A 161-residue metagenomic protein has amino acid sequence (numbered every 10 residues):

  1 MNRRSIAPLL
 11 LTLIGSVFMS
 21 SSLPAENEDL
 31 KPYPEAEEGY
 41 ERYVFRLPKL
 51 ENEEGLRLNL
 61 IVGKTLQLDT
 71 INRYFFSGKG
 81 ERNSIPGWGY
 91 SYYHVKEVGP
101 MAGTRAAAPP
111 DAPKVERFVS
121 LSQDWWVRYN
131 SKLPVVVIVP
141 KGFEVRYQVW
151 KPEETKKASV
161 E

Functional and structural regions predicted by a protein language model:
M1-R4: N-terminal secretory signal peptides that target proteins for export/translocation
P8-F18: Bacterial N-terminal signal peptides
L23-D69: N-terminal export/targeting and maturation segments
E37-G39, N52-E54, G87, Y129-S131 (+1 more regions): Solvent-exposed loop and beta-edge segments used for protein-protein assembly and interaction
R42-R46, S91-V95, V127: Generic recognition of long tandem-repeat/solenoid scaffolds
E54-S122: Mature extracytoplasmic domains of secretory-pathway proteins
R128-E161: C-terminal partner/receptor-binding element of secreted or periplasmic proteins
